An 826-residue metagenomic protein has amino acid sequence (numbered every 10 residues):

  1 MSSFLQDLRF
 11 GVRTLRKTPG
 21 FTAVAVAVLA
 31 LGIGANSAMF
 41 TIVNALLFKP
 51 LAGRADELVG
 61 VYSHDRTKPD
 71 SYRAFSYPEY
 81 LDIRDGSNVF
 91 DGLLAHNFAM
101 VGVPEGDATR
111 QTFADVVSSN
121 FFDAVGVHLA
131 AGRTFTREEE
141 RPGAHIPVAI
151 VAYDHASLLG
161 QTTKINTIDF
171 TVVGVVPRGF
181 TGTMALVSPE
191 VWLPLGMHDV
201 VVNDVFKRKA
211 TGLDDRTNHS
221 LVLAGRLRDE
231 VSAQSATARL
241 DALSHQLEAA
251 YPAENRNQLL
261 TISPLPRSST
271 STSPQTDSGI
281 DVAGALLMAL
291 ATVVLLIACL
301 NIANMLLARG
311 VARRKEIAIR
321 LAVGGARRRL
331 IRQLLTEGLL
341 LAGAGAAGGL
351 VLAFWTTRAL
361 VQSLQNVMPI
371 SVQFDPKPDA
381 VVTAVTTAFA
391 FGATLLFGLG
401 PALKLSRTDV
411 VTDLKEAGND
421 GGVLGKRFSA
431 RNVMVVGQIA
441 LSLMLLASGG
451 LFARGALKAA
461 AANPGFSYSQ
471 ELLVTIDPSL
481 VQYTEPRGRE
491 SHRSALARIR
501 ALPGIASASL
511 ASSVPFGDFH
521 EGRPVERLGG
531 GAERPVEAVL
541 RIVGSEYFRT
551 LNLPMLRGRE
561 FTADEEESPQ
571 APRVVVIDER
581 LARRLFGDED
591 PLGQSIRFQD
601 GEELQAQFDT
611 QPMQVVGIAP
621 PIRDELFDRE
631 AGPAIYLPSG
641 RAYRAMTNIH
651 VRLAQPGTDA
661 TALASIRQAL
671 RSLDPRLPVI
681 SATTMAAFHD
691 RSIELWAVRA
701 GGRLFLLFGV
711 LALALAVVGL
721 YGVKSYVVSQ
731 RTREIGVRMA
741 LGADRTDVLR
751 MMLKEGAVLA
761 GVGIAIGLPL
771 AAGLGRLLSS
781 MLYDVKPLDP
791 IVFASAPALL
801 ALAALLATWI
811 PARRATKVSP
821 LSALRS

Functional and structural regions predicted by a protein language model:
M1-F21, A52, A108-T109, G143 (+8 more regions): Membrane-helix entry/capping segments
M1-T22, S268-D277, M305-R332, T336 (+3 more regions): Alpha-helical transmembrane segments of integral membrane proteins
T18-L46, A298-C299, A342-A347, R431-G455 (+2 more regions): Short, strongly hydrophobic transmembrane alpha-helices
L31-V59, T356-Q365, L441-Q470, S491 (+3 more regions): Alpha-helical transmembrane segments
M39-I42, A303, L339-D413, L451-R454 (+1 more regions): Small-residue-rich transmembrane alpha-helices
L51-M100, N218-V222, S263, A459 (+1 more regions): Membrane-proximal extracellular/periplasmic loop immediately following the first transmembrane helix
M100, A114-E138, P142, I146-A285 (+3 more regions): Mid-to-C-terminal secondary-structure elements that act as membrane-proximal/extracytoplasmic interface segments
A298-A342, V718-A757, I764, P811-R814 (+1 more regions): Interfacial "coupling" helices/loops that link adjacent transmembrane helices in transporter permeases
